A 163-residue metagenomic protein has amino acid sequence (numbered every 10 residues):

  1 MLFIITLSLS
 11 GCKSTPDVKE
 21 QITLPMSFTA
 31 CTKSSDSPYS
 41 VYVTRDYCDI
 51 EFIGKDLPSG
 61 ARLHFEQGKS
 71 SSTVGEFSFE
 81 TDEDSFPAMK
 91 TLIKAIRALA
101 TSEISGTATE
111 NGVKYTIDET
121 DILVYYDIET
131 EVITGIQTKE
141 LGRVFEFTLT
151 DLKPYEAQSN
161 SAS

Functional and structural regions predicted by a protein language model:
M1-F3: Sec-dependent N-terminal signal peptides
S8-G11: C-terminal motif of bacterial Sec signal peptides marking the signal peptidase cleavage site
K13-T15: Bacterial signal peptide processing site
D17-A30, S71-I122: Flexible, processing/modification-adjacent segments and terminal tails in exported/periplasmic/extracellular proteins
K19-D46, F65-E66: Post-signal peptide N-terminal segment of mature Sec-exported envelope proteins
P38-S40, G60-H64, D121-Y125: Short, surface-exposed charged micro-motifs
Y42-A98, E140-F145: An acidic-aromatic
D49-D56, S102-S163: Gly/Pro-enriched, hydrophobic low-complexity segments that function as extracytoplasmic propeptides/linkers
